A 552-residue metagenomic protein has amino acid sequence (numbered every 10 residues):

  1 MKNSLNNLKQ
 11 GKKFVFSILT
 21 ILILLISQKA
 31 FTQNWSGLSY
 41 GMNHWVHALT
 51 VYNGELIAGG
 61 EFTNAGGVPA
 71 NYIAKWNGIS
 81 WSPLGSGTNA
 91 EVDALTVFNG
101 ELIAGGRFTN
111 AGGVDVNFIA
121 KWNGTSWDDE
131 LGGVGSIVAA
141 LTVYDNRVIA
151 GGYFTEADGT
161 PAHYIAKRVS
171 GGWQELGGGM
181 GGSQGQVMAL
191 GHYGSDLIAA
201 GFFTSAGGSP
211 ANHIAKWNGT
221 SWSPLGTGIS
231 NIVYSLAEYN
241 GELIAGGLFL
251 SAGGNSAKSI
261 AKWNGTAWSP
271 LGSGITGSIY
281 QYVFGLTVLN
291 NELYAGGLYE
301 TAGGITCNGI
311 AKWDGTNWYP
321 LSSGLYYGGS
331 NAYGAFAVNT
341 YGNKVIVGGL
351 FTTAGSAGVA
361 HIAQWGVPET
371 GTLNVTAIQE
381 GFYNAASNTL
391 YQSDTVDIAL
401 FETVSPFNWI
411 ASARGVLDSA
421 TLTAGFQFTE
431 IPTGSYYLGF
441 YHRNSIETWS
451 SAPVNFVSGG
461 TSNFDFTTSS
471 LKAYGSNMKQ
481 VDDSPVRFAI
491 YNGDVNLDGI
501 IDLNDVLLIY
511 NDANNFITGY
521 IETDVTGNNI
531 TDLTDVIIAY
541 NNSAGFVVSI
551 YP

Functional and structural regions predicted by a protein language model:
M1-G11: N-terminal secretory signal peptides that target proteins for export/translocation
S4, F14-S17, I21-L25, A30-E369: Extracytoplasmic surface signature
H47, A386-S405, L503-L507: Short, ordered, surface-exposed loop/turn motifs in non-cytosolic proteins
G371-Y391: Short amphipathic, basic-aromatic surface patches that mediate peripheral association with negatively charged
V404-L422: Short, acidic Ser/Thr/Gly-rich low-complexity loop/linker segments typical of extracellular and cell-surface proteins
V416-L417, S445-V481: Structured interaction patches on ligand/partner-binding surfaces of diverse proteins
T421-Y436, R443-N444: Short Pro-Gly-centered beta-turn/loop motif in secreted/extracellular proteins
S476-S484, V495-E522, T526-P552: Alpha-helical segments with a strong preference for the paired helices of cellulosomal dockerin domains
